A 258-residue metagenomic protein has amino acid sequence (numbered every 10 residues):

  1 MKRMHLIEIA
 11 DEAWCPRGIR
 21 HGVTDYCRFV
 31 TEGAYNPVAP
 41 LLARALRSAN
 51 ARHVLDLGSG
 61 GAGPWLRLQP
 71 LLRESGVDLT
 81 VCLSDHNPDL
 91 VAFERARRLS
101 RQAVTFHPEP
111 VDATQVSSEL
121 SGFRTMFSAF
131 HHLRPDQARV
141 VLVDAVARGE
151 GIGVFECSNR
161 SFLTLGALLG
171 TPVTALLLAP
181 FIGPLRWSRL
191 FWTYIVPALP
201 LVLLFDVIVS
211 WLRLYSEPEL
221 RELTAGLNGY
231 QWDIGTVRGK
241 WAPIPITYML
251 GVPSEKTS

Functional and structural regions predicted by a protein language model:
M1-D56, G61: Class I SAM-dependent methyltransferase Rossmann-like catalytic core, especially the SAM/SAH-binding loop
R3-L6, F205-D206, S210-S258: Conserved Class I S-adenosyl-L-methionine
H53-S118: Class I SAM-dependent methyltransferase SAM/SAH-binding core
R124-M126: A conserved beta-strand element that flanks and buttresses the S-adenosyl-L-methionine
A129: Hydrophobic adenine-recognition pocket in adenosine-nucleotide-binding enzymes
L133-R148: A short, conserved alpha-helix within the catalytic core of class I
A145-S161: Conserved beta-strand signature within the Rossmann-like core of class I S-adenosyl-L-methionine
L165-T224, D233-I234: C-terminal alpha-helical "lid/dimerization" subdomain adjacent to the S-adenosyl-L-methionine
